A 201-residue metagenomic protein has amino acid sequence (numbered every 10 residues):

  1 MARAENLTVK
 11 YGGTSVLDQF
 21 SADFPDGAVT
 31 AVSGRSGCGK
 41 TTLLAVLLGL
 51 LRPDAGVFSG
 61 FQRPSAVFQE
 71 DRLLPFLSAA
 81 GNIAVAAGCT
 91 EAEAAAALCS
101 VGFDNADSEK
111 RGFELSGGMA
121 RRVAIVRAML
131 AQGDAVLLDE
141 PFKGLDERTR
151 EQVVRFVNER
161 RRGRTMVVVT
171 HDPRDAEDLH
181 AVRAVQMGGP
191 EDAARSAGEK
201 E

Functional and structural regions predicted by a protein language model:
L48: Helix-to-loop junction immediately C-terminal to a conserved catalytic motif
L77-E93: Q-loop/switch helix immediately C-terminal to the Walker
E91-D107: Conserved ABC ATPase "signature" region
R111, E140-P141: Walker B catalytic motif
R111-M119: Conserved ABC ATPase signature
I125: Hydrophobic anchor residue at the start of the ABC signature
D139, D146: ABC-family nucleotide-binding domains
